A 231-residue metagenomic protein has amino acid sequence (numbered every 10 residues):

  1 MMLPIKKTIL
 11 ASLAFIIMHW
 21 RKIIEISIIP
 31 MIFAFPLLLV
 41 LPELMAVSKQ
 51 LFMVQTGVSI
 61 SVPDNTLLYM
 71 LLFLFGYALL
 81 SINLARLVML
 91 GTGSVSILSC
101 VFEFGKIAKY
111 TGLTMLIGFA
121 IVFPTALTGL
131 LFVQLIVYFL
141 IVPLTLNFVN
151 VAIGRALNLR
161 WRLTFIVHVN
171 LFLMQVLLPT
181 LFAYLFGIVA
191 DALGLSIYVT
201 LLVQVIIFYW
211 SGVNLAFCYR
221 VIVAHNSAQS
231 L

Functional and structural regions predicted by a protein language model:
M2, V47, I166, L215 (+1 more regions): Charge-rich, low-complexity terminal tails
M2-P36, L98-I121, F139-G187, L231: Interfacial aromatic "cap" segments that immediately flank transmembrane helices in multipass membrane proteins
K22-L90: Short, small/hydrophobic-residue-rich motifs at membrane-helix boundaries and re-entrant hairpins of integral membrane
A34, K49-M53, A183-G187, Y198-V199 (+1 more regions): Short alpha-helical linear motifs
E43-L51, V122-G129, L185-L195: Juxtamembrane "helix-exit" motif on the non-cytosolic side of transmembrane helices
I60-T92, V122-R155, G194-N226: Selective recognition of hydrophobic, aromatic-rich stretches within alpha-helical transmembrane segments of polytopic
